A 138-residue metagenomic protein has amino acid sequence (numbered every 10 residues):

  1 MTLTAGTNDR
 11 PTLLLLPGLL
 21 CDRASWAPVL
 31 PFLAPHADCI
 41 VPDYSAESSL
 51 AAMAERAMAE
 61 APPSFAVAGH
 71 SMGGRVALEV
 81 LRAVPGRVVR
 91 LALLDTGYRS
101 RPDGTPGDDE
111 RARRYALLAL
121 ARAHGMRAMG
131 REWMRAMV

Functional and structural regions predicted by a protein language model:
T2-A51: Conserved HGGG/HGGXW glycine-rich cap/lid loop of the alpha/beta-hydrolase fold
T12, D38, S64-A66, R87-R90: Structural signature of beta-strand start/N-cap positions in the alpha/beta core of ABC transporter nucleotide-binding
P28, E79-A83: Active-site signature of alpha/beta-hydrolase-fold catalytic machinery across serine- and Asp/Cys-nucleophile hydrolases
S48-F65: Conserved acidic catalytic loop of the alpha/beta-hydrolase fold
V67-G69, L94: Short beta-strand immediately N-terminal to the catalytic nucleophile in serine-hydrolase-like folds
G69-G73, A77: Gly/Ala-rich beta-loop-alpha elbow adjacent to hydrolase catalytic centers
R82-A83, R87-A123, A128-R131: Flexible "cap/lid" loop of the alpha/beta hydrolase fold
M134: Pyridoxal 5′-phosphate
